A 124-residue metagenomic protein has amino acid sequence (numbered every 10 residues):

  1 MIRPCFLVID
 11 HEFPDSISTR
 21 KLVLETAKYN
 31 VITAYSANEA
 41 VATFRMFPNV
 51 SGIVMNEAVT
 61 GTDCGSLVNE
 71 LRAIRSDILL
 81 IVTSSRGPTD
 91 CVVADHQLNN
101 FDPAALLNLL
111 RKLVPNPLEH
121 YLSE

Functional and structural regions predicted by a protein language model:
I2-R3: Phosphate-coordination loops involved in phosphoryl transfer and adenosine-cofactor binding
I9-H11, A34, I53: Conserved sequence signature across two-component system core domains
D10, N56, L79-S85: Short beta-strand elements of ligand-binding domains
F13-I32: Two-component/phosphorelay signaling modules centered on CheY-like receiver
A37, V50-R75: Conserved phosphotransfer microenvironments
E39-A42: Short alpha-helical segment
T83-E124: Output/docking surface of receiver
